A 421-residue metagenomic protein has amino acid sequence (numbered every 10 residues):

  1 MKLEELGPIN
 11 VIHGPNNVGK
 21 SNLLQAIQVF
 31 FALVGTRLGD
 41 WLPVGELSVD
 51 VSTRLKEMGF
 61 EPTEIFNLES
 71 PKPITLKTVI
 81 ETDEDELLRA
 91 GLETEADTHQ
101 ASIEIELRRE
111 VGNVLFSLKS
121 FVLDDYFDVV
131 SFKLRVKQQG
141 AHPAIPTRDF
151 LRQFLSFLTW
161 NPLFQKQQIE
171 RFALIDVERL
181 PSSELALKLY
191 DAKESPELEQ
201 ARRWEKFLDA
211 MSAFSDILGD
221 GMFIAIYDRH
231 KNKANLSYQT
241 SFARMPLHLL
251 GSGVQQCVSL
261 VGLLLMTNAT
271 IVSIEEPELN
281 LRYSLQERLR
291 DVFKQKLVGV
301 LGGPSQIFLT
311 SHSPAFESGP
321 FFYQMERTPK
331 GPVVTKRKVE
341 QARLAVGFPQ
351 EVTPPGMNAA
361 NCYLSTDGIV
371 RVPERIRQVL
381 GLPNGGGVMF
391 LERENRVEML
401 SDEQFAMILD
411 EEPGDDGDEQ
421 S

Functional and structural regions predicted by a protein language model:
M1-L180, I274, L279, K330 (+2 more regions): P-loop NTPase switch/coupling surface
M1-L42, D228-P355: Switch/communication elements of ASCE P-loop NTPase nucleotide-binding domains
K2, E104, I226, N361 (+1 more regions): Short, surface-exposed charged micro-motifs
G19, E199-F207, L285, G368: Short amphipathic alpha-helical segments
F31, L107, F207-L218, M222 (+3 more regions): Hydrophobic, Leu/Ile/Phe/Ala-enriched alpha-helical segments that form helix-helix packing faces
E81, K119, F150-L249, V254 (+2 more regions): Extended helical coiled-coil dimerization/tether regions that scaffold and oligomerize large DNA-maintenance assemblies
E84-E86, H99, S241-R244, N395-R396: Short acidic/polar mixed-charge low-complexity motifs
V298-G299, P314-S421: RecA-like P-loop NTPase motor core
